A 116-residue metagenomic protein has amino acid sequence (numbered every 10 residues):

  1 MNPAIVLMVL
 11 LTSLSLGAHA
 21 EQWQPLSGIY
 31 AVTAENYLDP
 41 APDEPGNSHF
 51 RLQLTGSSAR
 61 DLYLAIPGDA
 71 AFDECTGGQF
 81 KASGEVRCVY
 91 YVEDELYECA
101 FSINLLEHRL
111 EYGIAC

Functional and structural regions predicted by a protein language model:
M1-N2, Q22: N-terminal hydrophobic targeting signals that begin at the initiator methionine
N2-V9: Sec-dependent signal peptide recognition, specifically the positively charged N-region followed immediately by
S13-G17: N-terminal signal peptide c-region/cleavage motif recognized by signal peptidases
A18-G28: Cleaved targeting-peptide boundary
G28-R87: Mature extracytoplasmic domains of secretory-pathway proteins
Y90-C116: Short, exposed beta-strand-loop hairpins at the edges of beta-sheets in extracellular/periplasmic proteins
